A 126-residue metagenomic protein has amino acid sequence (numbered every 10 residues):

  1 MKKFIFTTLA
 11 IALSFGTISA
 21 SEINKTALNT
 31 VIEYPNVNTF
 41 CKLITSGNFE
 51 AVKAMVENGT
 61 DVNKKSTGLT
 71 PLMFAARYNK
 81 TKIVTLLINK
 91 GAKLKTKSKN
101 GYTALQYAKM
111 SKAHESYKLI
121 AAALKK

Functional and structural regions predicted by a protein language model:
E33, K65-S66, S98: Ankyrin repeat boundary/linker residues
F40, L72, A104-L105: Conserved hydrophobic residue in the first alpha-helix
E50-A51, K82-I83, E115-I120: Conserved ankyrin/ankyrin-like repeat signature
